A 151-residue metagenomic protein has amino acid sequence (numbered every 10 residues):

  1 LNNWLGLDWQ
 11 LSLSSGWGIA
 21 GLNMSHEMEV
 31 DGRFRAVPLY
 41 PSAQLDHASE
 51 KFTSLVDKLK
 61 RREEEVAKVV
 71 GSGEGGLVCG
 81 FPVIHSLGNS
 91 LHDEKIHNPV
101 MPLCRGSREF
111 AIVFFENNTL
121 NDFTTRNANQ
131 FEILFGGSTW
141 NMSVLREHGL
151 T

Functional and structural regions predicted by a protein language model:
L1-K51: N-terminal subdomain of nucleotide-sugar transferases
G6, A48-V144: Extended catalytic core of nucleotide-activated donor transferases of GT-like folds
D31-G32, Q130, H148: Conserved dinucleotide-binding and phosphotransfer motif residues
F34-V37, E109, T151: Hydrophobic anchor at the start of a short beta-strand that flanks the dinucleotide cofactor-binding loop
L145-T151: Short, intrinsically disordered, charge-balanced linker/junction segments flanking boundaries in proteins
